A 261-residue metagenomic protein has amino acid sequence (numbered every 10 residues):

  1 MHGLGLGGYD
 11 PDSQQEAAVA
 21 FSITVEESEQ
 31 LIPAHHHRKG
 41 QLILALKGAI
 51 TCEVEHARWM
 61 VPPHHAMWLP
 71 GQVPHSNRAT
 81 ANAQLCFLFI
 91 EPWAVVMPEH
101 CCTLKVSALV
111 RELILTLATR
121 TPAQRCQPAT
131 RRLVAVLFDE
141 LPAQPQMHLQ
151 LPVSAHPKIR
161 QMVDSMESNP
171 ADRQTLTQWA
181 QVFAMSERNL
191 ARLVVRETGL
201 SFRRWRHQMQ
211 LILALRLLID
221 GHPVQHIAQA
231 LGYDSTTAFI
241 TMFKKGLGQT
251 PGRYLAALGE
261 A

Functional and structural regions predicted by a protein language model:
M1-A49: Generic protein-terminus/edge-of-domain signal
I32, K47-E53, A66-M67, H75: Short beta-strand segments in beta-sandwich/barrel cores
H56-G71: Short acidic-glycine-tyrosine-enriched beta hairpin
R58, Q72-C101: Ligand-binding loop in jelly-roll beta-barrel domains
H64, L190, V194, A238-F239 (+1 more regions): Short hydrophobic/aromatic patch on the recognition helix
E99-R111, T116: Aromatic/histidine-rich interaction motifs
H100, T121-F183, R196-Q208: Short, Lys/Arg-enriched, Trp-marked, Pro/Gly-tolerant hinge/linker segments that flank
T177, M185, R196-T241, A256-A261: Terminal helix-turn-helix DNA-binding modules in bacterial transcription factors
